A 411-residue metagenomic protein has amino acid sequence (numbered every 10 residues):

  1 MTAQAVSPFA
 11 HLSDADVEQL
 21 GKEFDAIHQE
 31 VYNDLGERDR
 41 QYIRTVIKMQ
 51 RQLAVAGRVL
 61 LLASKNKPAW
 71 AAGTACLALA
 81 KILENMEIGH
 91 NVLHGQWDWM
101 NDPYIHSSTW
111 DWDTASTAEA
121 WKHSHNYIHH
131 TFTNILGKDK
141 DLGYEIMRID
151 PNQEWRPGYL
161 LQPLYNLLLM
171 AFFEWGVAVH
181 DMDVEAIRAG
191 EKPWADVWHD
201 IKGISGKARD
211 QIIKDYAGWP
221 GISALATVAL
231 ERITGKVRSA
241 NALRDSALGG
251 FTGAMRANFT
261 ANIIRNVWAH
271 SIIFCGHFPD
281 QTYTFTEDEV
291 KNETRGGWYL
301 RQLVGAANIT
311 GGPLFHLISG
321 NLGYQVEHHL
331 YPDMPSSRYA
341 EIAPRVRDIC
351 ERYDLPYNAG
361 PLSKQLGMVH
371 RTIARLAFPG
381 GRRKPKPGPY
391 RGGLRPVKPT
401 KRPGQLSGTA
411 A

Functional and structural regions predicted by a protein language model:
M1-A56: Low-complexity, highly charged intrinsically disordered N-terminal segments that act as targeting/localization
I27-D34, V184-A195, T284: Non-transmembrane, extramembrane segments of multi-pass ion/lipid transporters
R40-N85, L160-W175, K202-S271, L406-G408: Alpha-helical bilayer-embedded segments of polytopic membrane proteins, i.e., transmembrane/intramembrane helices
P68, N266, H270, H277-Y283 (+3 more regions): Flexible loop/turn segments at secondary-structure boundaries
L79-I204, V290-R382: Membrane-embedded catalytic scaffold of the fatty acid hydroxylase/desaturase
F259-F274, F278-P279, V346-P356, A374: C-terminal, active-site-flanking charged/polar segments
Q281-N292: A beta-strand-loop signature enriched in Asp, Gly, Thr, and Trp that corresponds to the sialidase/neuraminidase Asp-box
K386-A411: Intrinsic disorder at enzyme termini
